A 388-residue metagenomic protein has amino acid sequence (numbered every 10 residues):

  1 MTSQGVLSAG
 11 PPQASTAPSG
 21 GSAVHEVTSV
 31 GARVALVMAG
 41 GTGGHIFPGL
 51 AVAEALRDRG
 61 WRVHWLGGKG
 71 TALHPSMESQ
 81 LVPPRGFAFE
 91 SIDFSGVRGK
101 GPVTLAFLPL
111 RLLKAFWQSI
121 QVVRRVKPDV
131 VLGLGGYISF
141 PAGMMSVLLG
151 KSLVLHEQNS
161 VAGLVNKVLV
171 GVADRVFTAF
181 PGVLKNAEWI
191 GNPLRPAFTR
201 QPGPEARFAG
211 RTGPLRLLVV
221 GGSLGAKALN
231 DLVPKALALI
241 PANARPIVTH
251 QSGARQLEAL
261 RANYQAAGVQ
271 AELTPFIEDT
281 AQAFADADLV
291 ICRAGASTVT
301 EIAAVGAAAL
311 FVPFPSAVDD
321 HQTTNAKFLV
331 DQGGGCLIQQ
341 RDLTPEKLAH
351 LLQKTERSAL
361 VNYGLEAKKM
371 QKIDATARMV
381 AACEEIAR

Functional and structural regions predicted by a protein language model:
T2-T16, G21-G70: N-terminal subdomain of nucleotide-sugar transferases
A32-G40, R57-R111, A254-Q256, R341: Conserved nucleotide-sugar phosphate-binding/catalytic loop shared by glycosyltransferases and other
R62, A88, V147-E205: Active-site-proximal region of nucleotide-activated glycan assembly enzymes, centered on histidine/acidic-rich loops
L66-Q80, R85, G203-P204, F208-V290 (+3 more regions): Donor-nucleotide binding loops and adjacent catalytic segments primarily of GT-B fold Leloir glycosyltransferases
V97-V130, L148: An amphipathic, basic-hydrophobic alpha-helix
D129-V130, A285-T300, A307-A308: Acidic donor-binding loop of glycosyltransferase active sites
A359-I373: A short, well-ordered alpha-helix in the C-terminal region of glycosyltransferases
I373-R388: C-terminal alpha-helical cap of glycosyltransferases
